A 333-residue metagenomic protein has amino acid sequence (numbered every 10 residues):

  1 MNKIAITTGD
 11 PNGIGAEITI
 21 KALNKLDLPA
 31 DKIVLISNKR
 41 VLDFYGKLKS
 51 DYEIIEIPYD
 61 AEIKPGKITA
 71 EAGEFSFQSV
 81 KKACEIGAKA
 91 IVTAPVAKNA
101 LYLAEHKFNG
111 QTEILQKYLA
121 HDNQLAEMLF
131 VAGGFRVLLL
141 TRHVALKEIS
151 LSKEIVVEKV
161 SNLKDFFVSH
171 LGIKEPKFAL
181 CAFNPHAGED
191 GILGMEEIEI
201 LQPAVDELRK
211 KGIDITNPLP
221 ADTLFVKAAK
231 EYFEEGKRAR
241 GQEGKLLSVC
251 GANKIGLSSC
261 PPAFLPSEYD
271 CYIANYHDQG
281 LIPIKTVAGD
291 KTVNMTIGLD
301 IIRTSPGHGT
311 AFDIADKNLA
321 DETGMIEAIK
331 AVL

Functional and structural regions predicted by a protein language model:
M1-E113, E154-G236, K254, C260 (+4 more regions): Contiguous, glycine/small-aliphatic-enriched amphipathic segments in soluble metabolic enzymes
I33, T112, A126-E127, F135-L138: Small-molecule pocket liners
K49, L129-E158: Ligand-binding beta-strand-loop-alpha-helix segment within the catalytic cores of soluble metabolic enzymes
E85, A120-H121, A145-I149, D165 (+1 more regions): Alpha-helix capping at helix-to-loop junctions
Y118-E127, V131-F135, I297-D313: Short, flexible loop segments at boundaries between secondary-structure elements
E127-L129, L246, G256: Ordered hydrophobic segments in well-structured contexts
G236, G241-G244, G251, G256: Residue-identity detector for glycine
